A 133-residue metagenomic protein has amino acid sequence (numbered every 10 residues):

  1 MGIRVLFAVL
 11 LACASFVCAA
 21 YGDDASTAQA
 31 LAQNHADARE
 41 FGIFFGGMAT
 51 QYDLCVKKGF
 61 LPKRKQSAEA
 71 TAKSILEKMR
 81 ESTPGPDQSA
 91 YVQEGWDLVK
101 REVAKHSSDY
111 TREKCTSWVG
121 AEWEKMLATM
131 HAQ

Functional and structural regions predicted by a protein language model:
M1-F7: Bacterial N-terminal signal peptides that target proteins for export
F7-S15: Bacterial N-terminal signal peptides
V9, Q51, Y110-T111: Secretory pathway export signals and precursors
A14-G22: N-terminal signal peptide c-region/cleavage motif recognized by signal peptidases
F16, A30, E113-S117: Generic alpha-helical structural signal
F16, A49, H106-D109: Processing junctions and N-termini across compartments
T27-P86: Short N-proximal segments of mature Sec-exported proteins
R64-Q133: Compact alpha-helical subdomains of small soluble proteins
